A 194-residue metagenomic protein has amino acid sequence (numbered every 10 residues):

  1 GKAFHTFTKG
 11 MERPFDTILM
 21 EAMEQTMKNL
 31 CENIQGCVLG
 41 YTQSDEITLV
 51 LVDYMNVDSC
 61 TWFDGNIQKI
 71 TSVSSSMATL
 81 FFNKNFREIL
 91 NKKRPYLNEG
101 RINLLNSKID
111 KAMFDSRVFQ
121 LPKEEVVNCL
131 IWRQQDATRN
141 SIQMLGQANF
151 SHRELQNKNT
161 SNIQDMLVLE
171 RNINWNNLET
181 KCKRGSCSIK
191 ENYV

Functional and structural regions predicted by a protein language model:
G1-V194: Regulatory and interdomain segments flanking nucleotide-handling catalytic cores in signaling/defense enzymes
